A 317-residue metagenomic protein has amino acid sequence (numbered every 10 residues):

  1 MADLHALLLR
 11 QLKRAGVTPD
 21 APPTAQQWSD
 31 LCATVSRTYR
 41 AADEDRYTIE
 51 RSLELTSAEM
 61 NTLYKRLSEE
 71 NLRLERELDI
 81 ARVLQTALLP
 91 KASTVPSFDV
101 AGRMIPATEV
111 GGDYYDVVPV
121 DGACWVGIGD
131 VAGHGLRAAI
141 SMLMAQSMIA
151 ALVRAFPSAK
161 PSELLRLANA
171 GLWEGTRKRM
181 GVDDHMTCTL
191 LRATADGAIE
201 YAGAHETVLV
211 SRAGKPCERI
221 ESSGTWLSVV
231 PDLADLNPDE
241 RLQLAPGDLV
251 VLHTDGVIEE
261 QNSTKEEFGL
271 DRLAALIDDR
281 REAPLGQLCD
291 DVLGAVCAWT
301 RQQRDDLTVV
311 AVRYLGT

Functional and structural regions predicted by a protein language model:
M1-T62, A245-G247, S263, D271 (+4 more regions): Non-catalytic regulatory/interaction regions at protein termini and inter-domain linkers
A58, T62, S147-R154, A275: CheY-like receiver
E69-V251, G294, R301-T317: … and, occasionally, acidic/histidine-rich disordered N-termini of signaling adaptors
V210-A213, Q261-E267: Cytochrome P450 core scaffold surrounding the K-helix E-X-X-R motif and the conserved "meander" helix-loop region
V257-E259: Short acidic/polar inter-strand loop motif in beta-rich domains
